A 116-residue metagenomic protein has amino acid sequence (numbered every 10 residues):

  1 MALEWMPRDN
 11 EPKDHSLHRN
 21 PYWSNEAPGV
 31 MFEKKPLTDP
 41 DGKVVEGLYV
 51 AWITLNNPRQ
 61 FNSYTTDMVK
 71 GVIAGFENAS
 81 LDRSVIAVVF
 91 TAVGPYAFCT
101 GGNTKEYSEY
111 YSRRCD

Functional and structural regions predicted by a protein language model:
M1-P95, E109: Conserved CoA-thioester-binding segment of acyl-CoA-metabolizing enzymes
P95-Y96, R114: Short amphipathic alpha-helical patches
T100-G102: Short helix- or helix-capping micro-motifs that position conserved polar/aromatic residues at function-defining sites
K105-Y107: Short, hinge-like loop/turn segments at secondary-structure boundaries
E109-D116: A short acidic, glycine-rich active-site loop that binds or catalyzes chemistry on phosphate/adenosine moieties
